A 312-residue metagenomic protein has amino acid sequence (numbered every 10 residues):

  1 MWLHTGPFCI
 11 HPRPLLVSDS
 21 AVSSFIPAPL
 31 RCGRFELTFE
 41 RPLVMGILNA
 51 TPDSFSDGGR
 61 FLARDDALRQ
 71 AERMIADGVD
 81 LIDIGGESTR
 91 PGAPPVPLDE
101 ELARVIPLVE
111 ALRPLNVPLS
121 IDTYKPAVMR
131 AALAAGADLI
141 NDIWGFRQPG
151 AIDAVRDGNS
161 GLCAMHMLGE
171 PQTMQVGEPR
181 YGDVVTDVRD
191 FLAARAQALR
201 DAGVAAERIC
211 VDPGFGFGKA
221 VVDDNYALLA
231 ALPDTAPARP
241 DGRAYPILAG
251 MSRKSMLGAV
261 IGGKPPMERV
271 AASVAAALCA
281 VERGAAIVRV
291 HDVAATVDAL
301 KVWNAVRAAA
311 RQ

Functional and structural regions predicted by a protein language model:
L16-N49: N-terminal amphipathic alpha-helix/helix-capping segment at the start of soluble metabolic enzymes
S24-P27, F39, S56-Q70, T89-E110 (+6 more regions): Active-site-adjacent loop and "lid" segments of alpha/beta metabolic enzymes
R73-G85: Catalytic domains of carbohydrate-active enzymes, especially glycoside hydrolases
A205-R208: Short acidic capping loops at alpha-helix termini that bridge into adjacent secondary structure
